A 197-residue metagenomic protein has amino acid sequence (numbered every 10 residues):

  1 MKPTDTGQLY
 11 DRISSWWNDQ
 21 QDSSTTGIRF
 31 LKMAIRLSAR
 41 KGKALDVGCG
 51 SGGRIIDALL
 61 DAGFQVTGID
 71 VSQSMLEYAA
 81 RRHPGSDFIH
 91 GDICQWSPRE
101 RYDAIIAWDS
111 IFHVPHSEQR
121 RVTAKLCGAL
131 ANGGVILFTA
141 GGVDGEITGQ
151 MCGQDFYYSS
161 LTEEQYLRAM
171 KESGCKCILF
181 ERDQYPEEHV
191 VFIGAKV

Functional and structural regions predicted by a protein language model:
M1-A39: Conserved class I S-adenosyl-L-methionine
L45, S51-Q95: Class I SAM-dependent methyltransferase SAM/SAH-binding core
I106-A107: A conserved beta-strand element that flanks and buttresses the S-adenosyl-L-methionine
R120-N132: A short glycine-rich, Lys/Arg-flanked "PGG" loop and its adjoining helix->strand segment in the class I
G133-A140: Conserved beta-strand signature within the Rossmann-like core of class I S-adenosyl-L-methionine
G141-E146: Short "lid" loop at the C-terminus of a central beta-strand within the Rossmann-like core of SAM-dependent
T148-Q165: Acceptor-substrate binding/catalytic loop of class I
R182-V197: Core SAM-dependent methyltransferase catalytic element
